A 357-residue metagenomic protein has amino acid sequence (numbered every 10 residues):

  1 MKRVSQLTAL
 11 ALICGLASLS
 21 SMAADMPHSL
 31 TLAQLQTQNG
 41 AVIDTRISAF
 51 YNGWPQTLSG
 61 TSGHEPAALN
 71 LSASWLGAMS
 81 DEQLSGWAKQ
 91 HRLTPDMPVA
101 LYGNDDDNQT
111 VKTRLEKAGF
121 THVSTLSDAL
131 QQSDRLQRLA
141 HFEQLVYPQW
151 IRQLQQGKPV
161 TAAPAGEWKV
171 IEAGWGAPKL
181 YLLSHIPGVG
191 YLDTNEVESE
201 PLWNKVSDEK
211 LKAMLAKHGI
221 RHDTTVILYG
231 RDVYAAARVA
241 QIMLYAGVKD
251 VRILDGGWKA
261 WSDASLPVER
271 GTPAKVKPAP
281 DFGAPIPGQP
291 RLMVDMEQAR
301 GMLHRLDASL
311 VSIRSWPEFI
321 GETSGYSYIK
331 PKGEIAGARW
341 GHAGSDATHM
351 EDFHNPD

Functional and structural regions predicted by a protein language model:
M1-A9: Bacterial N-terminal signal peptides that target proteins for export
T8-S18: Bacterial N-terminal signal peptides
A23-D357: Cytosolic catalytic domains that perform sulfur/thiol-centered chemistry
